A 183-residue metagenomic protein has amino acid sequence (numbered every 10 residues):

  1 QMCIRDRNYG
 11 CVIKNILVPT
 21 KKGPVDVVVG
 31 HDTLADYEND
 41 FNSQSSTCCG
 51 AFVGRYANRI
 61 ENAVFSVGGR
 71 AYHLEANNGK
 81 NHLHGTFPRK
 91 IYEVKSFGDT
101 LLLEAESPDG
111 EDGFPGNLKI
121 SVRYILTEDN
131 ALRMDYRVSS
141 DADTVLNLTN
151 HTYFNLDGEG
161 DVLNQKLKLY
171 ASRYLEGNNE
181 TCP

Functional and structural regions predicted by a protein language model:
M2-I4: Short, small-residue-biased leader/transition segments that mark boundaries at the very start of proteins
D6, Y124, L132-S140: Short, well-ordered beta-strand segments enriched in hydrophobic/aromatic residues
R7-V67: Acidic-aromatic substrate-binding/catalytic surfaces of carbohydrate-active enzymes
C11, P115-K119, L126-R133, V145-N147 (+1 more regions): Coil-to-beta-strand transition motifs
P24, D135-N164: Acidic (Asp/Glu-rich), glycine- and aromatic
R70-A71, E75-D129: Extended, loop-rich substrate-binding clefts of extracytoplasmic carbohydrate-active enzymes
P108, Y136-D143, L169-L175: Short, solvent-exposed aromatic-acidic interface loops
E159-P183: Active-site/ligand-binding surface loops and adjacent short beta/alpha elements that line catalytic pockets across
